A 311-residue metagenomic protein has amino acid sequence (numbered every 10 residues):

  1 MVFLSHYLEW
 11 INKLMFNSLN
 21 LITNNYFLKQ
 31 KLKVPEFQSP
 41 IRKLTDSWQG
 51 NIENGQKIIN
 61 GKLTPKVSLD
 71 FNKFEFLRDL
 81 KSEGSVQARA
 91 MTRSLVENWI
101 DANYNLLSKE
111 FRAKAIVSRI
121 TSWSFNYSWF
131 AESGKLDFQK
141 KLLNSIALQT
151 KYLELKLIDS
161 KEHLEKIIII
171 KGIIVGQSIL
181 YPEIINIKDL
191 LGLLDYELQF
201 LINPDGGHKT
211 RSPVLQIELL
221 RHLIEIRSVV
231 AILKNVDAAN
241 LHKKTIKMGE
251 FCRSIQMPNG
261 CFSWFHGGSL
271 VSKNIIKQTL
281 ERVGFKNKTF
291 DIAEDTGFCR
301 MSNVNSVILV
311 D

Functional and structural regions predicted by a protein language model:
M1-I59: Extreme N-terminal leader/anchor segments
F3, I41-R42, T92, E218 (+1 more regions): Intrinsically disordered, low-complexity regions enriched in Ser/Pro/Gly/Gln/His and often acidic
I11-S18, F74, F262-S263, C299 (+1 more regions): A broad, low-specificity signal marking well-ordered, structured residues that form hydrophobic/aromatic
M15, L19, I52, I100-Y104 (+7 more regions): Generic secondary-structure transition motif, activating predominantly at the C-termini of alpha-helices
E53, K62-T64, D291-D295: Short, ordered beta-strand-loop transition motifs
E53-I59, N144-H163, C252, N259 (+1 more regions): Short N-terminal signal/transit or membrane-insertion segments and the immediately adjacent low-complexity/disordered
P65-T245: Aromatic-lined, polymer-binding surfaces characteristic of secreted/periplasmic polysaccharide-degrading enzymes
N203, G207-D311: Carbohydrate-active enzyme catalytic cores, enriched for enzymes that act on polyanionic acidic polysaccharides
